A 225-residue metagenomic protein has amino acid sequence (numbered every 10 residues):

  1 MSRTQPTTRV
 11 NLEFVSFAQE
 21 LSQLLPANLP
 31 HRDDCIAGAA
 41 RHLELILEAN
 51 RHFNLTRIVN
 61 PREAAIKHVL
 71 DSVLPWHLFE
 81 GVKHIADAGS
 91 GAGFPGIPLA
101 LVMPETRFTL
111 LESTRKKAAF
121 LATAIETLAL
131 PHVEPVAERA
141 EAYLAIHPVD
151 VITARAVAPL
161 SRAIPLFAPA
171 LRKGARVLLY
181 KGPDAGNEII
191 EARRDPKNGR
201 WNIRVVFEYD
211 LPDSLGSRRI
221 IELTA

Functional and structural regions predicted by a protein language model:
M1-T7, A170, Y180: N-terminal amphipathic/basic-hydrophobic helices that include classical n-h-c signal peptides and signal-anchor
S2-V82, A86, K116-V133: Class I SAM-dependent transferase core
L24, I36, V102, E191-D195: Alpha-helical structural signal in soluble globular domains
F53-T56, E63, A92, R155-A158 (+1 more regions): Flexible, active-site-adjacent loop/turn segments at secondary-structure boundaries
A88-S90: Conserved beta-strand/loop positions that form the S-adenosyl-L-methionine
G96, T106-T109, S113-A225: S-adenosylmethionine
L99: Aromatic pocket-lining residues of Rossmann-like dinucleotide-binding sites
